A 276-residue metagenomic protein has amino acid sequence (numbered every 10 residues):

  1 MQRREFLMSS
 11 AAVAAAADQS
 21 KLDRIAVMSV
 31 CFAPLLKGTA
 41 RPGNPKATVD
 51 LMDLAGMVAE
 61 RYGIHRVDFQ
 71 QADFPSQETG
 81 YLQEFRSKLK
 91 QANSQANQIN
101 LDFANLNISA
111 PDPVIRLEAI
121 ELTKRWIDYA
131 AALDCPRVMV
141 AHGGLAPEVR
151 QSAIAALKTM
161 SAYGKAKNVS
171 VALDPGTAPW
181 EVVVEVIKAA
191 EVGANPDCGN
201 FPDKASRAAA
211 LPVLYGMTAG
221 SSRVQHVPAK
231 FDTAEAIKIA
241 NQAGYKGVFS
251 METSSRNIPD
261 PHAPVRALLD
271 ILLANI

Functional and structural regions predicted by a protein language model:
M1-R125, A131, K165, G193 (+2 more regions): N-terminal pre-domain/capping segments
V30-F32, Q70-F74, L101-A104, G143-L145 (+4 more regions): Active-site beta-loop-alpha junctions enriched in small/polar residues
T39, R66-V67, I99, Q151-I239: Acidic/histidine-rich catalytic cores of soluble enzymes
L51, L82, R116-T123, R150-A153 (+6 more regions): Aromatic/hydrophobic pocket-lining residues that form the small-molecule binding cavity in soluble enzyme cores
H65, P136, G220, K246-G247: Short acidic/polar active-site loop segments enriched in Thr and Asp
Y129-V149, G176: Active-site groove signature of glycoside hydrolases
